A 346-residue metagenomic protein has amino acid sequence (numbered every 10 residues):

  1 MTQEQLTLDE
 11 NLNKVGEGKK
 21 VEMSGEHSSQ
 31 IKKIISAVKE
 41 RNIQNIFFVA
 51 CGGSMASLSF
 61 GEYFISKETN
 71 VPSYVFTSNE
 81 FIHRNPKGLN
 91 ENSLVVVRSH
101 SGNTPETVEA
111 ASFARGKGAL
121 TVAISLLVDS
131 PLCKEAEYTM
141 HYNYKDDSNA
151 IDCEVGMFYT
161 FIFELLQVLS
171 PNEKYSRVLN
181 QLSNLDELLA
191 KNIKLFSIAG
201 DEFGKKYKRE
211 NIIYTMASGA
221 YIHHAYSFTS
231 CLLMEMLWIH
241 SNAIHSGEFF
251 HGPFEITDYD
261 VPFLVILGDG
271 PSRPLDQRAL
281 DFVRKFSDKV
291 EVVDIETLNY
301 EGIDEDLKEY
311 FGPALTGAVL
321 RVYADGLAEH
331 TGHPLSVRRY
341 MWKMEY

Functional and structural regions predicted by a protein language model:
T2, L6-N45, D146, F163-H245 (+2 more regions): Active-site phosphate/pyrophosphate-binding segments
A37-K39, R84-N90, P253-D258: Short amphipathic alpha-helix with an adjacent loop that forms part of the alpha/beta core around
Q44-Y175, Q181, I266-V293: Glycine-rich phosphate-binding loops that contact phosphosugars or nucleotide phosphates
V128-M140, P253-I256, Y300-E309: Glycine-rich, charge-decorated loop segments at or immediately adjacent to ligand/cofactor-binding or catalytic sites
S183, E291-I295, P313, Y323 (+1 more regions): Aromatic-enriched
H223-V290: Internal helical hairpin/lid segments
E296-L335: Structured C-terminal subdomain patch of bacterial secreted/periplasmic proteins
